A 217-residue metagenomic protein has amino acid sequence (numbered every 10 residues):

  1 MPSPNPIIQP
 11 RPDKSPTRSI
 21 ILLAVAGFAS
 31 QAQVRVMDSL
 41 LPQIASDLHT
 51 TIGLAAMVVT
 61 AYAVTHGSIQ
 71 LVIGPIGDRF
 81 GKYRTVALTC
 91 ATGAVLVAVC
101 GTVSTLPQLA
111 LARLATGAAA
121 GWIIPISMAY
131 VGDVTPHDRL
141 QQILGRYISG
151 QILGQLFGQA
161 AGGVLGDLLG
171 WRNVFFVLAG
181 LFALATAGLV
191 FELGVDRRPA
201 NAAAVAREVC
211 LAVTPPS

Functional and structural regions predicted by a protein language model:
N5-K14, L193-S217: Juxtamembrane intracellular "pre-TM" segments in multi-pass secondary transporters
S19-I52, Q70-I73: Extracytoplasmic
R35, A63-L71, Q155-L156: Residue-level signature of mid-helix packing/kink "hotspots" within the transmembrane helices of 12-pass Major
H49, G81, T102-Q108, A119: Helix-breaking motifs and short loop linkers at transmembrane-helix boundaries and internal kinks in secondary membrane
S68-S104: Conserved MFS/SLC helix-loop-helix module at the cytosolic interface between two early adjacent transmembrane helices
L96, P107-A115: Paired small-residue
Q108, H137, R146-F191: Helix-loop-helix hairpin linking two adjacent transmembrane segments in secondary transporters
A112-Q151: Cytoplasmic helix-loop-helix junction between adjacent transmembrane helices in 12-TM secondary transporters
